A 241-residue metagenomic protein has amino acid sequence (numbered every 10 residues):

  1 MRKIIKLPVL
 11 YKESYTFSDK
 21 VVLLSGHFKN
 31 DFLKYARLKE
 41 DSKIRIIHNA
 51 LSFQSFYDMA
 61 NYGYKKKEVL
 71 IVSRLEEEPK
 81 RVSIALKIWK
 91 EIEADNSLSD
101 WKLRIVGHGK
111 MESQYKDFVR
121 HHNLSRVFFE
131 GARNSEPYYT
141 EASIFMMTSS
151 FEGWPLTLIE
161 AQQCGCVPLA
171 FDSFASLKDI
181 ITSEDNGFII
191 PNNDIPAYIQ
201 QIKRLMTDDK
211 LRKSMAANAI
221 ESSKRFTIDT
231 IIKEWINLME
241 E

Functional and structural regions predicted by a protein language model:
S14-K43, F53: A short, active-site helix/loop in glycosyltransferases that binds the activated sugar's phosphate group
L33-K34, R45-K66: Acidic anion/phosphate-binding donor-loop and adjacent secondary structure in glycosyltransferase catalytic cores
K67, E76-E93, K110-S113, P196: A conserved mid-protein helix/loop that constitutes part of the nucleotide-sugar donor-binding site
K116-A132: Nucleotide-activated donor-binding/catalytic signature segment of Leloir-type glycosyltransferases, i.e., the conserved
S150: Aromatic "clamp/platform" in nucleotide-sugar-dependent glycosyltransferases that forms part of the donor/acceptor
V167-F171: Short hydrophobic beta-strand element within catalytic cores of glycosyltransferases and related nucleotide-activated
D172, T182-E184, F188-I195, R204-D209 (+1 more regions): Conserved acidic donor-binding segment of nucleotide-sugar-dependent glycosyltransferases
A197, R204, L211-R225, E234-N237: A short, well-ordered alpha-helix in the C-terminal region of glycosyltransferases
